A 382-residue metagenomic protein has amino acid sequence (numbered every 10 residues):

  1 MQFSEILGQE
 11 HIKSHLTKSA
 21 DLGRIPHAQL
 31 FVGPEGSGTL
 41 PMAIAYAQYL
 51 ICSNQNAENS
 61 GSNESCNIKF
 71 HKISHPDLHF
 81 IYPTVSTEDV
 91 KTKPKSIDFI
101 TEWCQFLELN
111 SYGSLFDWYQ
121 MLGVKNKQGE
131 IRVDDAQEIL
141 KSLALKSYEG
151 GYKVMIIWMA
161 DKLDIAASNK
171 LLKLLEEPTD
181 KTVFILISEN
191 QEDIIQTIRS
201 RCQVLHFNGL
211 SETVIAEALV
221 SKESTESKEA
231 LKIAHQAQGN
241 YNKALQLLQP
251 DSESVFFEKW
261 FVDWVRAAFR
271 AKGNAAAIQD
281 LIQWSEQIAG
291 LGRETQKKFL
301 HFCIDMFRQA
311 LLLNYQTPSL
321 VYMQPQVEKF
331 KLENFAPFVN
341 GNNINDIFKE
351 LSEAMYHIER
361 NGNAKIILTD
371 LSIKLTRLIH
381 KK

Functional and structural regions predicted by a protein language model:
Q2-K162, A166: Clamp-loader machinery-focused feature within the broader ASCE/P-loop NTPase space
Q2-K72, D180-V183, E189-F302, M306-K382: Charged, glycine-rich active-site and insertion segments that engage polyanionic ligands
K141, K173, S200: Conserved adenine-binding aromatic site and its adjacent loop/helix in ATP-hydrolyzing domains
A144, N169-V183: Conserved catalytic/switch belt of AAA+ P-loop NTPases
V154-W158, L171, T182-S188: Structural recognition of the conserved hydrophobic beta-strand(s) that form the central parallel beta-sheet of P-loop
I165-N169, K297: Conserved strand-to-helix beginnings and helix N-cap segments that scaffold or border functional pockets
